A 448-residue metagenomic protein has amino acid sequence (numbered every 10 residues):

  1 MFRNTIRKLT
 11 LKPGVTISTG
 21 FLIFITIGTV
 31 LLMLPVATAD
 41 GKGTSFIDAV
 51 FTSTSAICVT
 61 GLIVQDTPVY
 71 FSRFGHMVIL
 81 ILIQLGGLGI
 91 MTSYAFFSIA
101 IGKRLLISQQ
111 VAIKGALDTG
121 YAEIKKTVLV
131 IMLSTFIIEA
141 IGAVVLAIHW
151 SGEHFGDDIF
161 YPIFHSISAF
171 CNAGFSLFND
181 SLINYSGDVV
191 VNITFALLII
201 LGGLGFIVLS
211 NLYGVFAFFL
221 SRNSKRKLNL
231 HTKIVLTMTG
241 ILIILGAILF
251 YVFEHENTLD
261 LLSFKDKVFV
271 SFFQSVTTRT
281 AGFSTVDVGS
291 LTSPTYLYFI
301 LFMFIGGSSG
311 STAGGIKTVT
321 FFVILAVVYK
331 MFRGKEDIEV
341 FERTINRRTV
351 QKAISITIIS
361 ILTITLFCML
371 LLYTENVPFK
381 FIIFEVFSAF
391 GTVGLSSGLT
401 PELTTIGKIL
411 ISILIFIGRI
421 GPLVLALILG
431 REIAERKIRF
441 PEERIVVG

Functional and structural regions predicted by a protein language model:
M1-G448: Membrane-proximal intracellular helices of multi-pass ion channels
